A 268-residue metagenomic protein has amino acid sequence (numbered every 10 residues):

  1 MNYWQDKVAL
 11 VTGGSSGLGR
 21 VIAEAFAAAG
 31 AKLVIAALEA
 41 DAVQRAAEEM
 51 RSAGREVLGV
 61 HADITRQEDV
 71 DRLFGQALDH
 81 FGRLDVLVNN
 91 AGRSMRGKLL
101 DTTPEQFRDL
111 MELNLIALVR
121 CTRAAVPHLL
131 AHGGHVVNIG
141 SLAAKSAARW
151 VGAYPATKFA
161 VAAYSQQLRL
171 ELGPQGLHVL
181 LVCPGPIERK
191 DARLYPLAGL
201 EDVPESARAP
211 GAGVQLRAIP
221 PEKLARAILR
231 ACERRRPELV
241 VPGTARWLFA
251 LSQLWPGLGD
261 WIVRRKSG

Functional and structural regions predicted by a protein language model:
V8, G13-S16: Conserved glycine-rich cofactor-binding loop
A31-A46: Conserved glycine-rich Rossmann-like NAD(P)H-binding loop of the short-chain dehydrogenase/reductase
V70, K98-L99, T103-R108: Substrate-binding pocket helix/loop in short-chain dehydrogenase/reductase
L100, S146-G152: Active-site loop immediately N-terminal to the catalytic Tyr-X3-Lys motif of short-chain dehydrogenase/reductase
T122, T157: Active-site helix of classical SDR
S141: Residue(s) in the substrate-gating loop at a strand-loop-helix junction that position the organic substrate next
L170, P174-G243: SDR active-site lid
